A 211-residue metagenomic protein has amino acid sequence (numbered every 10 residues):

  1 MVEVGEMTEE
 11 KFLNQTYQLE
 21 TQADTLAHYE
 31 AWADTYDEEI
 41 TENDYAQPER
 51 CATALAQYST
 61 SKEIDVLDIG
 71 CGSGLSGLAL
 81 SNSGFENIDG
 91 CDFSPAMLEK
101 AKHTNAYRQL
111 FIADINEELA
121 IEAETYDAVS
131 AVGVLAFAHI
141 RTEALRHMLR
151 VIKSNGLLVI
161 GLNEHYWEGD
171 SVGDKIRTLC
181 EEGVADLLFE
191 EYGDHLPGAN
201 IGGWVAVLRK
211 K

Functional and structural regions predicted by a protein language model:
M1-D34: N-terminal, positively charged/glycine-rich alpha-helical extensions of SAM-dependent methyltransferases
D37-A52: Conserved SAM-binding loop and adjacent beta-strand
L67-L119: Class I SAM-dependent methyltransferase SAM/SAH-binding core
L119-V129: A short acidic, Gly/Pro-enriched loop at the edge of an enzyme's catalytic core that lines a small-molecule cofactor
E143-S154: A short glycine-rich, Lys/Arg-flanked "PGG" loop and its adjoining helix->strand segment in the class I
N155-N163: Conserved beta-strand signature within the Rossmann-like core of class I S-adenosyl-L-methionine
D170-E191: Conserved Class I S-adenosyl-L-methionine
L196-K211: Core SAM-dependent methyltransferase catalytic element
